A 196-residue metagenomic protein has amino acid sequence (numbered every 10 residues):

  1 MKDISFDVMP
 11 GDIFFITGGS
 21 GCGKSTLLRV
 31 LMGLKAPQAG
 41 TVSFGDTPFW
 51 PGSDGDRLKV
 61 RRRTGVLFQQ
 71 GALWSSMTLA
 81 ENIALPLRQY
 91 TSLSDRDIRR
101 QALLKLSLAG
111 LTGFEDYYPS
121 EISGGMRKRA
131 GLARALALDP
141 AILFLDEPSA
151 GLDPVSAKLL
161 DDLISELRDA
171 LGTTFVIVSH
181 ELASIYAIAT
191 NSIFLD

Functional and structural regions predicted by a protein language model:
M32: Helix-to-loop junction immediately C-terminal to a conserved catalytic motif
G40-F49: Conserved ABC transporter NBD signature motif
P48, D95-F114: Conserved ABC ATPase "signature" region
F49-G65, D95: ABC ATPase NBD coupling module
Y118-I122, M126: Conserved ABC ATPase signature
D139: Conserved catalytic motifs of ABC-family nucleotide-binding domains
L143-D146: Catalytic Walker B motif of ABC-type/P-loop ATPase nucleotide-binding domains
